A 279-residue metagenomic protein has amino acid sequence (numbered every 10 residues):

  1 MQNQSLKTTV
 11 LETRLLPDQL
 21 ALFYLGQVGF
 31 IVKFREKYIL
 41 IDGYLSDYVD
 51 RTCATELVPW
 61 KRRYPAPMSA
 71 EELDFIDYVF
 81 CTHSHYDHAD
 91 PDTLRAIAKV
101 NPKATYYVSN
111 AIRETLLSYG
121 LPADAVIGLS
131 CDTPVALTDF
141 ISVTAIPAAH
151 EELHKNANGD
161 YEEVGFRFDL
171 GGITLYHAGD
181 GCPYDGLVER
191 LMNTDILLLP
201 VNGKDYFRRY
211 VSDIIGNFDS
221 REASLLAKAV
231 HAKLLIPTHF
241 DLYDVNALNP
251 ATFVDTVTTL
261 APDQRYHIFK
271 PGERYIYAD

Functional and structural regions predicted by a protein language model:
Q2-P17, V108-G172, T258-A278: Metallo-beta-lactamase
T8-T13, K37-C81, D92-A96, L153 (+1 more regions): Pre-active-site segment of Zn-dependent metallo-hydrolases
L15-S69, G159-A178, I196: Conserved beta-strand hairpin/beta-sheet module of binuclear metal-dependent hydrolase folds, prominently
V32, D42, H83, D90 (+6 more regions): Divalent metal-coordination and catalytic microenvironments
K37-I39, D77-Y78, T105, I141 (+3 more regions): Structural motif
Y48, H85-A89, R113-T115, T133-A136 (+5 more regions): Active-site environment of divalent metal-dependent phosphoester hydrolases
V49-C53, A66-V135: Active-site HxH/HxHxD metal-binding segment of metal-dependent hydrolases
T105-Y107, C182-P271: Cap/insert and terminal regions of metallo-dependent hydrolase folds
